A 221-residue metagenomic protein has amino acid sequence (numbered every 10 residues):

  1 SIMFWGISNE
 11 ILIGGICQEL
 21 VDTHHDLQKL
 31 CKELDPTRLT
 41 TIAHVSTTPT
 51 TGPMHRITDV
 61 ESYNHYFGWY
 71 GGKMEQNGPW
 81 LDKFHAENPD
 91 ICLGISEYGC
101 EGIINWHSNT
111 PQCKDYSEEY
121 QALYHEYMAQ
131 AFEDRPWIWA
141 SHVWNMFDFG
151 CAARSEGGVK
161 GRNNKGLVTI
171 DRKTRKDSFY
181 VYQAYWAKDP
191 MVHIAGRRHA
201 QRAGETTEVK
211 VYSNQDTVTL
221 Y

Functional and structural regions predicted by a protein language model:
S1-Y221: Extended substrate-binding grooves/exosites of carbohydrate-active enzymes
